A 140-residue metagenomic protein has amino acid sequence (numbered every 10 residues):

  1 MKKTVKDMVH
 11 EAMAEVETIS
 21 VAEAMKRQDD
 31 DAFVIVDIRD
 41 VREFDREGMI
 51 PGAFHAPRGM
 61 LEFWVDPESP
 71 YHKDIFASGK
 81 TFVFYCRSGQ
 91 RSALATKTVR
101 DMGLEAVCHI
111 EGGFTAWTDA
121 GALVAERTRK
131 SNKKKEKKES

Functional and structural regions predicted by a protein language model:
M1-F33, V41-T81, Q90-S140: Rhodanese-like catalytic fold shared by cysteine-dependent sulfurtransferases and DSP/PTP-type phosphatases
V36: Active-site flanking residues adjacent to catalytic metal/cofactor-binding acidic residues
Y85: Short, surface-exposed ligand- or partner-binding patches at beta-edge/loop junctions that are enriched in aromatics
